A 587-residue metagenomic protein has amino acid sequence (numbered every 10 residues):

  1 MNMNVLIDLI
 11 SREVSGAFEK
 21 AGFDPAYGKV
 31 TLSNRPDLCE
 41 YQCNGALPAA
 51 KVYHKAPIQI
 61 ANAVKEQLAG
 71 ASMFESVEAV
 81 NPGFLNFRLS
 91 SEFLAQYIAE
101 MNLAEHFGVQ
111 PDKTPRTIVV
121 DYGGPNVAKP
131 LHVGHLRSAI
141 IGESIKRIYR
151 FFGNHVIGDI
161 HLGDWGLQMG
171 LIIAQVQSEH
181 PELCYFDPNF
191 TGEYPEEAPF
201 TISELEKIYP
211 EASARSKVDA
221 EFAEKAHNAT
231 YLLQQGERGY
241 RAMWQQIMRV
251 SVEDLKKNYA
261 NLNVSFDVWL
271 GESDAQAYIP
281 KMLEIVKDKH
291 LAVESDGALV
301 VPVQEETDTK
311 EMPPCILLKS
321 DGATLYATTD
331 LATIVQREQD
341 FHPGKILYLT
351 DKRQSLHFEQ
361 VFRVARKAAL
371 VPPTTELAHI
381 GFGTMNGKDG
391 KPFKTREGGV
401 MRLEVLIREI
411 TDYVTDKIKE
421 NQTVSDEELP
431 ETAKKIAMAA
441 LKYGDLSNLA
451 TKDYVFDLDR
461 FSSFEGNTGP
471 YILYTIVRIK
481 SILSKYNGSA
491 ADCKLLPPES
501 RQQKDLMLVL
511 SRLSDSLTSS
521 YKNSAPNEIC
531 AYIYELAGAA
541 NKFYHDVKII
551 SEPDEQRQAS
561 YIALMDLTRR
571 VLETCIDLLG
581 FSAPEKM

Functional and structural regions predicted by a protein language model:
N2-A95, D112-M587: Non-catalytic interaction-recognition regions
F93-G108: Secondary-structure boundary elements
